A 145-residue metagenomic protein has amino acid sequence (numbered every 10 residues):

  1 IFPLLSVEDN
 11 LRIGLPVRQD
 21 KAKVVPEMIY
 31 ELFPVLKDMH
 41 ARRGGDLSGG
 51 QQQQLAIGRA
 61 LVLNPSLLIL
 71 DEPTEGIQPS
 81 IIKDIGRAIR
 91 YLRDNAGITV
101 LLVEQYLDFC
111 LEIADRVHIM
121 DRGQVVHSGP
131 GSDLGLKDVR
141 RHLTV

Functional and structural regions predicted by a protein language model:
F2-V24, P34-K37, V126-G129: ABC-type ATPase nucleotide-binding domains, specifically the catalytic core motifs of the NBD
R43-L47, Q51: Conserved ABC ATPase signature
A60-L61: ABC ATPase C-loop
N64: Conserved catalytic motifs of ABC-family nucleotide-binding domains
L68-E72: Catalytic Walker B motif of ABC-type/P-loop ATPase nucleotide-binding domains
K83-G97: Helical segment within the ABC ATPase nucleotide-binding domain
E104-Q105: H-loop/switch region of ABC-family ATPase nucleotide-binding domains
